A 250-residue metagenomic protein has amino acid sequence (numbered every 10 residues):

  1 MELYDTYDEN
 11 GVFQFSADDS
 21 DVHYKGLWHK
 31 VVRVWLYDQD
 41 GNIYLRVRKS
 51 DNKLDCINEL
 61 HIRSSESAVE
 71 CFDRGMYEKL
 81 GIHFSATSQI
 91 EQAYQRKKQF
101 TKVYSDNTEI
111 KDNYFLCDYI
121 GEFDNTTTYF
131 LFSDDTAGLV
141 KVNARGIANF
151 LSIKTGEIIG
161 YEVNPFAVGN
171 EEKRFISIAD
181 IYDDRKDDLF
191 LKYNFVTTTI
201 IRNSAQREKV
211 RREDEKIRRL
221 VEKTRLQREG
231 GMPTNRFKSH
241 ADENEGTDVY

Functional and structural regions predicted by a protein language model:
M1-L3, V31-V32: Short loop/turn microsegments at loop-to-beta-strand junctions
Y7-D8, Y37: Hydrophobic alpha-helical segments, especially N-terminal targeting/anchoring helices
N10-V12, N42: Residue-level signal for well-ordered, solvent-exposed loop/turn and beta-edge residues enriched in charged/polar side
V12-S20: Short Pro/Gly-enriched beta-strand edge/turn motifs at strand-loop
S16, R46, A93-Q95: Residue-level detector of high-confidence beta-strand sites
S20-I82: Conserved Nudix-box catalytic region and its N-terminal flanking loop in Nudix hydrolases and closely related
N52-L54, Q99-K102, I110-Y250: Nudix hydrolase/Nudix homology domain
H83-Q95: A short coil-to-beta-strand element that immediately follows conserved catalytic motifs
